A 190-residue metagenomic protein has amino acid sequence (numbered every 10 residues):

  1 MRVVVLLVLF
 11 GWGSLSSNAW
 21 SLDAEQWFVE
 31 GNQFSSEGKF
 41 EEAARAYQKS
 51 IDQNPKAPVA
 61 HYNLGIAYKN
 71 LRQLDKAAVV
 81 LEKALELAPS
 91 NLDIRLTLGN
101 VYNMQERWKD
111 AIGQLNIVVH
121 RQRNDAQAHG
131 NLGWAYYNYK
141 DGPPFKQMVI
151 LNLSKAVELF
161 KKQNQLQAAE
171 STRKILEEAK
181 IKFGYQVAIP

Functional and structural regions predicted by a protein language model:
V5-S14: Bacterial N-terminal signal peptides
L22-K56, I66, N70: Alpha-helical segment of the N-proximal tetratricopeptide repeat
D23-W27, P58-V59, L92-D93, A126-Q127 (+2 more regions): Helix-start (N-cap) detector for alpha-helical repeat units in TPR-like alpha-solenoids, especially tetratricopeptide
A24, N138, P144-P190: Terminal, low-structured helical/coil segments at or just beyond the last alpha-helical repeat
S36-K49, N70-K83, M104-I117, K140-K155: Structural signature of tandem alpha-helical TPR/SEL1-like repeats, specifically the intra-repeat loop/turn
